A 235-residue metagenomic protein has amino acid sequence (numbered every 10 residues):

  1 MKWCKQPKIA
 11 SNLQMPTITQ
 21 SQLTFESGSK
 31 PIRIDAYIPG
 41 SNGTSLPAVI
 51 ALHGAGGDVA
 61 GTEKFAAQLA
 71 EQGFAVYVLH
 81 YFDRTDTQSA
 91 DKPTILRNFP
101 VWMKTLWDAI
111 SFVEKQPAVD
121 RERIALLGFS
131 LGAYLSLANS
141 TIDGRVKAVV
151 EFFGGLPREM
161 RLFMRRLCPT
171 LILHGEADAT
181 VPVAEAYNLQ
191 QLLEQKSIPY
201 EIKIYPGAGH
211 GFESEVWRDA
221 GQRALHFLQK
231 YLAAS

Functional and structural regions predicted by a protein language model:
M1-A36: A domain-start/cap signature at the N-terminus of enzymes
Q22-I38, S45-K115, W217: Serine-hydrolase catalytic machinery in alpha/beta-hydrolase-like enzymes
H53-G57, S130, E176: Active-site glycine-rich loops that stabilize anionic/oxyanionic intermediates across multiple enzyme folds
L106-L167: Primarily recognizes the serine-hydrolase "nucleophile elbow" in alpha/beta-hydrolase and SGNH/GDSL folds
R166, I172-H174, D178: Short beta-strand/loop motif that positions the catalytic acidic residue of the alpha/beta-hydrolase fold
E176-A179, G207-G209: Acidic beta-to-alpha connecting loop that harbors the catalytic carboxylate
T180-E185: Conserved alpha/beta-hydrolase "acid-adjacent" motif
Y187, K196-S235: C-terminal catalytic histidine-bearing segment of alpha/beta-hydrolase fold enzymes
